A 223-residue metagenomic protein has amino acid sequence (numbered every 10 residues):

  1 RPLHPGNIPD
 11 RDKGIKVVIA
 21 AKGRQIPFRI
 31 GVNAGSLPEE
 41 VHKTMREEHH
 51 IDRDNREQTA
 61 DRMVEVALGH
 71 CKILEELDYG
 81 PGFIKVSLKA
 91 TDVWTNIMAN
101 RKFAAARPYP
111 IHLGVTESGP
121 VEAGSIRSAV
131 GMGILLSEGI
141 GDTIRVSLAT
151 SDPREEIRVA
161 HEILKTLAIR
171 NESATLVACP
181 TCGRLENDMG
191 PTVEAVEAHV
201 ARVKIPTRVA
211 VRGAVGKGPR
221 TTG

Functional and structural regions predicted by a protein language model:
R1, F28, I111, T143-I144 (+1 more regions): Hydrophobic residues within beta-strands of alpha/beta enzymes
R1-H70, V93: Active-site beta->alpha loop and helix N-cap motifs at the rims of alpha/beta catalytic domains
P9, A34, P38, E117 (+3 more regions): Short, flexible micro-motifs
M45-K204, R208-A210: Catalytic alpha/beta core domains of metabolic enzymes, predominantly
V211-T221: Acidic/histidine-rich
